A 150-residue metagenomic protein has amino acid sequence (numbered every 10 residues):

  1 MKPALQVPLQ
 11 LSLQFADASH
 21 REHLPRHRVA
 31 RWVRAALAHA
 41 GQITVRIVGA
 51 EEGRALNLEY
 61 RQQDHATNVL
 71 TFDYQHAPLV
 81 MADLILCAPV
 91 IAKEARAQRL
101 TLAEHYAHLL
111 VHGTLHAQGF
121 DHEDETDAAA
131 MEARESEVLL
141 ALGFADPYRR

Functional and structural regions predicted by a protein language model:
M1-Y106, A117-R150: An acidic/histidine-cluster motif and surrounding catalytic segment that typifies divalent-metal-assisted enzyme active
V111, L115-H116: Short active-site segment of divalent metal-dependent hydrolases/proteases that encodes the spacing between
